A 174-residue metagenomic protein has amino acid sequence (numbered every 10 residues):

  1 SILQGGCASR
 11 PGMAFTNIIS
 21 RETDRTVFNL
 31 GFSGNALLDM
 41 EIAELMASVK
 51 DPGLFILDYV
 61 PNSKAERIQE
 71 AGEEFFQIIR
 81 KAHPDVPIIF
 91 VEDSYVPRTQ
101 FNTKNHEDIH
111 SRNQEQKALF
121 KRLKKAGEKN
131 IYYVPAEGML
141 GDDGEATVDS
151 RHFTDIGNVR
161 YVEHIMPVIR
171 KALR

Functional and structural regions predicted by a protein language model:
S1-F32, I42-S48: Serine-esterase "nucleophile elbow" of acetyl-processing enzymes
G5-G6, N35-A36, S63: Short, small-residue-enriched loops and turns at beta-alpha junctions that line or gate enzyme active sites
N29-L37, S150: Acidic/histidine-rich helix-loop elements that form or flank divalent-metal/phosphate-binding sites at the catalytic
D39-R174: Alpha-helical cap/lid subdomain in secreted, periplasmic, or secretory-pathway luminal O-acyl-processing enzymes
